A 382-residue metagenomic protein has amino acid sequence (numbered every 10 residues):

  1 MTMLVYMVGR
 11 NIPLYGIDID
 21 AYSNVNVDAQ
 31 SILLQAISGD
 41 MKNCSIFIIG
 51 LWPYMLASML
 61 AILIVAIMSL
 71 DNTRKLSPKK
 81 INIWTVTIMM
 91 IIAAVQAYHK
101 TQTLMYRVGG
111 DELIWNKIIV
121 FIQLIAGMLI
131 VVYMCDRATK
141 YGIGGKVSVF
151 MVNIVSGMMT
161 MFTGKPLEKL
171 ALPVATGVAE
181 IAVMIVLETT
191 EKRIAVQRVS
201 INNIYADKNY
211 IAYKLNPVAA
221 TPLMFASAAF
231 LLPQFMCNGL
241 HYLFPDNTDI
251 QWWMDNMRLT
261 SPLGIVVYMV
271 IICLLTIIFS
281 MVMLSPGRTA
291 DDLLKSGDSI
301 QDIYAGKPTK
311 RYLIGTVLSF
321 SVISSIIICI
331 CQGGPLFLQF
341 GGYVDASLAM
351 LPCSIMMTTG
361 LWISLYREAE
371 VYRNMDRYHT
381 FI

Functional and structural regions predicted by a protein language model:
M1-I382: N-terminal cationic and glycine-rich segments that engage phosphates or anionic surfaces
